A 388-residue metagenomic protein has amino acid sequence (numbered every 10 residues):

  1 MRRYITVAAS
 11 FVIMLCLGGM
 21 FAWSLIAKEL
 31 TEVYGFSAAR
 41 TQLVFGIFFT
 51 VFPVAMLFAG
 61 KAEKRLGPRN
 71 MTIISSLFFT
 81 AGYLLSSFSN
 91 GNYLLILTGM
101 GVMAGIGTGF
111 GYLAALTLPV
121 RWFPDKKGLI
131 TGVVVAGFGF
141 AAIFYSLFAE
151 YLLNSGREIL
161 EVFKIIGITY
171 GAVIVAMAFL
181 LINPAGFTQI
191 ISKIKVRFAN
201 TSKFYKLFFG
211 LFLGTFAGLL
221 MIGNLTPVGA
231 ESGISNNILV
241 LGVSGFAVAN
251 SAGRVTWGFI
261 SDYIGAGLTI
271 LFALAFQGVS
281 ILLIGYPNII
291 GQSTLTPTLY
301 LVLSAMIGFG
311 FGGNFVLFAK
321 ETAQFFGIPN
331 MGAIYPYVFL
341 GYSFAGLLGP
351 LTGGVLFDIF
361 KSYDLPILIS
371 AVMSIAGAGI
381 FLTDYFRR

Functional and structural regions predicted by a protein language model:
W23-K28, S202-W257: Extracytoplasmic gate region of multi-pass secondary transporters
L30-T31, A62-E63, F144-G156, G229-A230 (+2 more regions): Interfacial helix-cap and linker-helix signal at transmembrane-aqueous boundaries of multi-pass secondary transporters
V54-Y93: Conserved MFS/SLC helix-loop-helix module at the cytosolic interface between two early adjacent transmembrane helices
A55-P68, R254-G265, D358: Helix-to-loop junctions at the C-terminal end of transmembrane segments in multipass secondary transporters
L94-G109, F212, T298-G312: Hydrophobic core of transmembrane alpha-helices in multi-pass small-molecule transporters, especially MFS/SLC-type
F110-F123, G313-F326: Intracellular juxtamembrane helix-capping segments at the cytosolic ends of symmetry-related transmembrane helices
V133, G137-I182: Helix-loop-helix hairpin linking two adjacent transmembrane segments in secondary transporters
T256, S261-E321: C-terminal transmembrane helical hairpin of 12-TM major facilitator-type secondary transporters
